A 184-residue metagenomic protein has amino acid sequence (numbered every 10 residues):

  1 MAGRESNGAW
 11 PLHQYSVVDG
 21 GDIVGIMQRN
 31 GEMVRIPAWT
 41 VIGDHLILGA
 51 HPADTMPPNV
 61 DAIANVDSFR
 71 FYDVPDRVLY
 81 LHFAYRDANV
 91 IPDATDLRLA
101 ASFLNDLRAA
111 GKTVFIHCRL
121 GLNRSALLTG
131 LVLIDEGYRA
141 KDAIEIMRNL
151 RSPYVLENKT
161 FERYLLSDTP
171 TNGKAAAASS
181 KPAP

Functional and structural regions predicted by a protein language model:
M1-V41, Y164, G173, P182-P184: Non-catalytic regulatory/accessory regions that flank a structured catalytic core
G25-T113, L131-L166: Cysteine-based protein phosphatase catalytic domain of the PTP/DSP
C118: Short cysteine clusters
G121: Conserved G/P- and acidic residue-centered "switch" motifs that form tight phosphate/ATP-binding loops in soluble
R124, L128-V132: Hydrolases whose catalytic domains are alpha/beta-hydrolase-1, hotdog thioesterase, or metallo-beta-lactamase-like
